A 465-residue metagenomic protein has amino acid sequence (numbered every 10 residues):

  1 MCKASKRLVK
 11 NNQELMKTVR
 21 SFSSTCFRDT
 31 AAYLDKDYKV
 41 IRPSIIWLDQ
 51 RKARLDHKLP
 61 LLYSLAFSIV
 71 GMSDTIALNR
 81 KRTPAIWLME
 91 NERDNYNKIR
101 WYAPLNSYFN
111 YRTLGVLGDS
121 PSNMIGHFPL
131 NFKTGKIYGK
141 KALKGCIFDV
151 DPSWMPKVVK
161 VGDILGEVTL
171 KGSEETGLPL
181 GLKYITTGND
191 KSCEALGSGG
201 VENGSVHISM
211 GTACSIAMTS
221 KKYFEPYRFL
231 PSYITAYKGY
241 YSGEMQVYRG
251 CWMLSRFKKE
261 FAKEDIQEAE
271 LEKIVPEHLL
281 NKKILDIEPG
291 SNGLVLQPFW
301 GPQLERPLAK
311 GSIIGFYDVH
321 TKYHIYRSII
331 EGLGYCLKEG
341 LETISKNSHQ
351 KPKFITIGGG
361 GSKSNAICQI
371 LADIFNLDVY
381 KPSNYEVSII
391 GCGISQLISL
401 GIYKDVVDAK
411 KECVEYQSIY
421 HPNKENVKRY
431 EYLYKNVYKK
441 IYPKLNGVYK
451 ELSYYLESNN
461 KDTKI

Functional and structural regions predicted by a protein language model:
M1-K17: N-terminal phosphate-binding loop and adjacent alpha-helix
M1-K6, R82-A85, N189-C193, G250 (+3 more regions): Short, hydrophobic/amphipathic alpha-helical packing segments that form internal helix faces or helix-helix interfaces
V9, M89, N110-Y111, A142-I147 (+6 more regions): Residue-level preference for well-ordered alpha-helical positions
K17-K58, G162-L165, M218-L230, I234-I465: Glycine/Thr-rich phosphate-binding loops that ligate phosphate moieties of nucleotide and other phosphorylated ligands
S24, I69-N189, L254, Q297 (+2 more regions): Gly/Ser/Thr-rich active-site cleft segment
A32-D35, L88-E90, Y111-R112, S198-G199 (+1 more regions): Short beta-strand-to-turn element immediately C-terminal to the catalytic PLP-Schiff-base lysine in fold type I
L61-A77, E175-L178, G204-H207, I398-E412: A polyampholytic, Gly/Pro-enriched intrinsically disordered region
F132-K238, Y248, L271-H278, K282 (+2 more regions): ATP-dependent carbohydrate kinase catalytic cores
